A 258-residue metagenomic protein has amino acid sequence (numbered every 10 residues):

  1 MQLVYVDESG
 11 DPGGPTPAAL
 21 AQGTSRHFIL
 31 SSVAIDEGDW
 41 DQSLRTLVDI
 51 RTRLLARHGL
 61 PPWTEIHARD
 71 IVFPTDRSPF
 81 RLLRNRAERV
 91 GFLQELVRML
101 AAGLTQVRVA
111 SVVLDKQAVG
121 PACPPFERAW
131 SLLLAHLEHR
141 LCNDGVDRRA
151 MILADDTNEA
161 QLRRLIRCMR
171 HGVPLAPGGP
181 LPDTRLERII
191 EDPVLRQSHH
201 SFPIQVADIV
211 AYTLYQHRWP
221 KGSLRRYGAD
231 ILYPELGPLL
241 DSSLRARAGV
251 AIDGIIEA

Functional and structural regions predicted by a protein language model:
M1-A258: Phosphate-ester processing/binding pockets and catalytic centers
